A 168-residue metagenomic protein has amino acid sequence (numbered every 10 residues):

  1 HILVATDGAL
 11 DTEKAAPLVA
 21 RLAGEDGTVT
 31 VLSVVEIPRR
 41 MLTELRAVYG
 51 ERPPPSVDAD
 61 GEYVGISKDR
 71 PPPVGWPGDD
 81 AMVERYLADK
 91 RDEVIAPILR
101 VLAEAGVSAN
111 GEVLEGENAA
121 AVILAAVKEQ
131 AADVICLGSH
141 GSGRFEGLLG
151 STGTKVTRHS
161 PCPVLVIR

Functional and structural regions predicted by a protein language model:
H1-G78, A103-N110: Small/aliphatic-rich secondary-structure junction motif
E25, T152, S160-P161: Short, structured coil segments at secondary-structure junctions
S33, G138-H140, R168: Short secondary-structure boundary segments
R46-G50, K128-Q130, G153-K155: Short, hinge-like loop/turn segments at secondary-structure boundaries
D69-I135: Structural beta-alpha unit
V134-K155: Glycine-rich, Arg-bearing micro-motifs that act as flexible, cationic patches
H159-R168: Short, flexible loop segments at boundaries between secondary-structure elements
